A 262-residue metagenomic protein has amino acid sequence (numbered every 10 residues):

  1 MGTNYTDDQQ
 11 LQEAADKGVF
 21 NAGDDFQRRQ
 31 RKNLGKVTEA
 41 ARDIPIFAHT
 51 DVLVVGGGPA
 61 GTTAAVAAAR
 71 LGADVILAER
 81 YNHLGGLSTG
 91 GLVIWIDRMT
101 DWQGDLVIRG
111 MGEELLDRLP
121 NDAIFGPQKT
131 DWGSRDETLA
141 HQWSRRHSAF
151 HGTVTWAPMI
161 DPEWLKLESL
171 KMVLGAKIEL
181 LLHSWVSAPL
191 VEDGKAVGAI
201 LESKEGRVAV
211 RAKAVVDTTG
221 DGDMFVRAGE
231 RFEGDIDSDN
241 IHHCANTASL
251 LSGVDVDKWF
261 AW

Functional and structural regions predicted by a protein language model:
G2-F26, Q30-N33, A67, A73-D74 (+2 more regions): Conserved N-terminal/central alpha/beta ligand/cofactor-binding core
I44-G58: Beta1/beta-strand and adjacent pyrophosphate-binding region of the FAD-binding site in flavoprotein oxidoreductases
A48-T50, E205-A214: Core beta-strand elements of the Rossmann-like FAD/NAD(P) dinucleotide-binding domain in flavoenzyme oxidoreductases
V55, A78-E79: The conserved SAM/SAH-binding core of class I Rossmann-like methyltransferase domains, concentrating on the hydrophobic
V55, V210-D221: Short hydrophobic core segments
G61: N-terminal Rossmann-fold NAD(P) dinucleotide-binding loop
L190-A209: Conserved beta-strand-loop-beta-strand element in the redox core of flavoprotein oxidoreductases
M224-W262: Rossmann-like dinucleotide-binding core of oxidoreductases
